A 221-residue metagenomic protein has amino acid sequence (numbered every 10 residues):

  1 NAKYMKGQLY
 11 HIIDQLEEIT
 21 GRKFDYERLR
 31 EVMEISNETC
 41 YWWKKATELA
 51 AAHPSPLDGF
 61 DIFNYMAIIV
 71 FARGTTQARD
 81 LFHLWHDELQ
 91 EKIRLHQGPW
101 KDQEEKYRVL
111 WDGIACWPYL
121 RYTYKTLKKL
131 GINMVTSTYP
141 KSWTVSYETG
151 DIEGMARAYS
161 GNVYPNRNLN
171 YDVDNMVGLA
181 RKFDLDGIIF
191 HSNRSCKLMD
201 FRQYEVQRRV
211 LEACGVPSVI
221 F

Functional and structural regions predicted by a protein language model:
N1-F24, P140-F221: Trp/Phe/Arg-rich N-terminal binding region typifying the photolyase-homology
K6, Y10, D14-S146: A charged, amphipathic alpha-helical module
